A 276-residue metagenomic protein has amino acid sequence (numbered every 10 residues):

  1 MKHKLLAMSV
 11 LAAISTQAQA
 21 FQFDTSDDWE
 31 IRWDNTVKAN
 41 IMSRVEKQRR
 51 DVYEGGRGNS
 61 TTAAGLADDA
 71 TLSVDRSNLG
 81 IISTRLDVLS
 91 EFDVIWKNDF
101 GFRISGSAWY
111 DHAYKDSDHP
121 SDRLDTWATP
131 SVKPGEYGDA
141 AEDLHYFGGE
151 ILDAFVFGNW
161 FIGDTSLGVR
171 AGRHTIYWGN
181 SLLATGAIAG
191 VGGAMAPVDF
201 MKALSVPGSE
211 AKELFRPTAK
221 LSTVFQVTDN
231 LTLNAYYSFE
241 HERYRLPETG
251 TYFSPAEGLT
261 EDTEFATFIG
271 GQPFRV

Functional and structural regions predicted by a protein language model:
M1-A20: Gram-negative bacterial Sec-dependent N-terminal signal peptides
I14-I31, V88-F100, V156-I162, L167 (+1 more regions): Outer-membrane beta-barrel proteins
F23, V74-G80, F92, A140-L144 (+1 more regions): Outer-membrane beta-barrel proteins
F23-D68, F102-G106: Transmembrane beta-strand segments of Gram-negative outer membrane beta-barrel proteins
R32-N40, R85-D93, D153-F155, T218-K220: One-face residue pattern on beta-strands with alternating periodicity enriched for small/polar residues
D51-T71, T260-V276: Flexible glycine-rich, low-complexity coil/linker segments exposed to the extracellular/periplasmic environment
A70-Y110: Glycine- and aromatic-enriched membrane insertion/assembly motifs of diderm outer-membrane and organelle channel
N98-P255: Outer membrane beta-barrel
